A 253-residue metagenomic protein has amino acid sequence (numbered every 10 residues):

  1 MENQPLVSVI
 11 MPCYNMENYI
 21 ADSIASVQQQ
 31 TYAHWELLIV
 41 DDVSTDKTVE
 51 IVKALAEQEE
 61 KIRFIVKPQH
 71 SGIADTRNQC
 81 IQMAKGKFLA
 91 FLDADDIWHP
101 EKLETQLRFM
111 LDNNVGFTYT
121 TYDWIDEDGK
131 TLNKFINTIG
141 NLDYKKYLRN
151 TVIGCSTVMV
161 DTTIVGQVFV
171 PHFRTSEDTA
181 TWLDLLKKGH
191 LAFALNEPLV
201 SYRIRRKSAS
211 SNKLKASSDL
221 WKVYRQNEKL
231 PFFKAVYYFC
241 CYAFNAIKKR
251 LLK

Functional and structural regions predicted by a protein language model:
P5-S8, E36, A180: Cell-envelope/extracellular polymer assembly enzymes that use nucleotide-activated donors
M16-Q29: Short, well-formed alpha-helical segments that are part of the catalytic scaffolds of diverse glycosyltransferases
N18-A21, D46-A54, I97, E101: Acidic helix N-cap motif at the loop->helix transition within catalytic regions of sugar-transfer enzymes
A33, D41-E50, Q69, D93: A conserved acidic beta->alpha catalytic loop
K67-A84, T105: Glycine-rich, basic loop-to-helix element that forms the pyrophosphate-binding segment of sugar-nucleotide handling
Q82, F135-D219, V223: Conserved nucleotide-sugar donor-binding catalytic segment
L89: Short aromatic/hydrophobic "clamp" motif used to bind/position activated sugar donors
E101-L132: Conserved donor NDP-sugar-binding/catalytic core segment of glycosyltransferases
